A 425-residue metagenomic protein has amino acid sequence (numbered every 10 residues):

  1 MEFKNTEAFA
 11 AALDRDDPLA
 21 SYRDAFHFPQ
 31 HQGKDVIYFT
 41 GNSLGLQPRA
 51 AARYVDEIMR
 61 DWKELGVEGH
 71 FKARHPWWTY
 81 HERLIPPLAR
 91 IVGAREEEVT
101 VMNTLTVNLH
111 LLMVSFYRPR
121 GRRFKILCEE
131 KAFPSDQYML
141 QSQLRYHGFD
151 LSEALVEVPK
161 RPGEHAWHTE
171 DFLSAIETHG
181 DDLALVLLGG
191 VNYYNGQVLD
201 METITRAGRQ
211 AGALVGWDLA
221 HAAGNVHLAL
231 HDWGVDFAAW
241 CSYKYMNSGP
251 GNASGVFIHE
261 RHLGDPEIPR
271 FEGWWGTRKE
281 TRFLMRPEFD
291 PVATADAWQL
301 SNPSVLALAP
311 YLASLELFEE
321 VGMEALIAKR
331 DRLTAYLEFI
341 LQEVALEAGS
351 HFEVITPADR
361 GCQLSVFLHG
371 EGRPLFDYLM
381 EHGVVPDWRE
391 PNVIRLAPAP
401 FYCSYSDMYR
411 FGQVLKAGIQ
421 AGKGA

Functional and structural regions predicted by a protein language model:
M1-A425: Pyridoxal 5′-phosphate
